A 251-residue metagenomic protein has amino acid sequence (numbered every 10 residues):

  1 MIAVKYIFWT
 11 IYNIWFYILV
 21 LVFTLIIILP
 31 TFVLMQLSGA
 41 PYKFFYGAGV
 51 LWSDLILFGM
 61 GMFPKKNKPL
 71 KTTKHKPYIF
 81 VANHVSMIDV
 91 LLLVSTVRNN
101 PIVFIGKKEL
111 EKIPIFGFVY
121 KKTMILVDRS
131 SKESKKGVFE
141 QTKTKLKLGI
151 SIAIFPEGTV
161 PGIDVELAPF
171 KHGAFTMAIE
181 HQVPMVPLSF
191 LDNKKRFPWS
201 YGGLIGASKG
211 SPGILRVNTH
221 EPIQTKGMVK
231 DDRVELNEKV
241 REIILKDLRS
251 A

Functional and structural regions predicted by a protein language model:
M1-M35, G47, K71-K74, N193 (+1 more regions): Membrane-interfacial terminal anchoring regions of lipid-handling membrane enzymes
T24, I28-L51, L57-M60, K68 (+1 more regions): Catalytic core of membrane glycerolipid acyltransferases/transacylases, capturing the structured, soluble-facing
M60-N67, K135-K136, W199-Y201: Short gly/ser/thr-rich secondary-structure transition/capping motifs
P77-I79, S151-F155: Residue-level preference for the first positions of well-ordered beta-strands
V81, K143, S200-L204: Short low-complexity, flexible loop/linker segments enriched in glycine and/or proline with clustered acidic
H84-S86, E157-V160: Short glycine-rich anion-binding loops that position phosphate/pyrophosphate groups of nucleotides and phosphorylated
E111, K135, E140-K143, I150-S151 (+1 more regions): Soluble extracytoplasmic domains of inner/organellar membrane proteins
I115-G117, L148, A153, D164-D231: A cross-family acyltransferase "interaction/gating" segment
